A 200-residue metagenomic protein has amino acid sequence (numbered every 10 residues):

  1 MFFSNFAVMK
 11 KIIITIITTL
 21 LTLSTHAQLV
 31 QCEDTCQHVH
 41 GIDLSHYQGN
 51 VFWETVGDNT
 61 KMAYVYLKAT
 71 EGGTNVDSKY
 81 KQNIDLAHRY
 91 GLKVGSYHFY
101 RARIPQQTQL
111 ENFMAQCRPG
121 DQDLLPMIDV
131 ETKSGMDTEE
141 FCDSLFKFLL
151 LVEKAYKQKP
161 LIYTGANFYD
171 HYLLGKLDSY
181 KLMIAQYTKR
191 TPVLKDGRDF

Functional and structural regions predicted by a protein language model:
S4-N5: Short, positively charged and aromatic/hydrophobic N-terminal segments
K10-I16: Sec-dependent signal peptide recognition, specifically the positively charged N-region followed immediately by
T18-H26: Hydrophobic h-region of N-terminal signal peptides that target proteins for export in Gram-negative bacteria
Q28-E71: Boundary/entry segment of secreted carbohydrate-active catalytic domains
H40-D43, A63-K68, K93-H98, L124-V130 (+2 more regions): Structural recognition of the beta-strand scaffold that forms the well-ordered cores of secreted hydrolase catalytic
I42-F52, K68-K79, F99-T108, S134-E139 (+1 more regions): Acidic-and-aromatic substrate-binding clefts and catalytic sites of carbohydrate-active enzymes
W53-K61, Y80-G91, F113-Q122: Acidic (Asp/Glu)-rich catalytic clusters
Q116-P126, K133-F200: Surface-exposed substrate-engagement region within the catalytic domains of secreted or surface-exposed extracellular
